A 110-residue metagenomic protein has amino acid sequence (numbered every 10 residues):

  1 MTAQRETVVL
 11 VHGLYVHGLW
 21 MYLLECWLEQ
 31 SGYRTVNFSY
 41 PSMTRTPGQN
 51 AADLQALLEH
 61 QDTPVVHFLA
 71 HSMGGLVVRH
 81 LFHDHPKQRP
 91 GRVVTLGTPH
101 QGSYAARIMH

Functional and structural regions predicted by a protein language model:
T2-T7: Proline/glycine-enriched tight loop/beta-turn segments at coil->beta junctions that connect or precede beta-strands
V8-L19, L23, W27-H110: Serine-dependent carboxylesterase/thioesterase catalytic core of lipase-like alpha/beta-hydrolase/SGNH enzymes
